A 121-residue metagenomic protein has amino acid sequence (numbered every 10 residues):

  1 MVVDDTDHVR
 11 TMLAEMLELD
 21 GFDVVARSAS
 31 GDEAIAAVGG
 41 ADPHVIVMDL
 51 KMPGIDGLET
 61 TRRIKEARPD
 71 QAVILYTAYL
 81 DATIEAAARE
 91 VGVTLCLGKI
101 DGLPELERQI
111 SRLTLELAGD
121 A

Functional and structural regions predicted by a protein language model:
V3-D4, S28, I46: Conserved sequence signature across two-component system core domains
D7-A26: Two-component/phosphorelay signaling modules centered on CheY-like receiver
S30-E33, D56-E59: Acidic catalytic/metal-coordinating carboxylates
A41-V47: Active-site beta3 strand of CheY-like receiver
M52: Receiver (REC) domain active-site loop signature in two-component systems and cognate sites in sensor histidine kinases
L58-P69: Short amphipathic alpha-helix used as the core "switch/output" element in two-component signaling
E59, L80-P104, R108, R112: Alpha4 helix (beta4-alpha4-beta5 surface) of REC/receiver domains from two-component response regulators
